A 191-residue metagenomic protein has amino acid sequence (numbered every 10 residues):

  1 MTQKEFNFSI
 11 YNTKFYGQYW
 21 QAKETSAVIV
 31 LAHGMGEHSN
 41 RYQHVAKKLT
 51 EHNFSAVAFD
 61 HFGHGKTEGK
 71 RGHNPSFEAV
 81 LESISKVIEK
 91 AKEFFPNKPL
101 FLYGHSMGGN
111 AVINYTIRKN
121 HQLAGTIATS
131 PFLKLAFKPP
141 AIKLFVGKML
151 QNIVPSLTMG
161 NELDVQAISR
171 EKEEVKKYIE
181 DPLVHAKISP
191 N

Functional and structural regions predicted by a protein language model:
M1-E24: N-terminal cap/lid segment of alpha/beta-hydrolase-fold proteins
S26, G34-E37: Active-site glycine-rich loops that stabilize anionic/oxyanionic intermediates across multiple enzyme folds
V30-G34, H105: The conserved beta1-alpha1 loop
G36-S39, G65-F95, P99: Catalytic nucleophile-loop/oxyanion-hole region of alpha/beta-hydrolase and closely related hydrolase-like folds
R41, A46-K70: Conserved alpha/beta-hydrolase
M107-S189: Alpha/beta-hydrolase-fold enzymes
